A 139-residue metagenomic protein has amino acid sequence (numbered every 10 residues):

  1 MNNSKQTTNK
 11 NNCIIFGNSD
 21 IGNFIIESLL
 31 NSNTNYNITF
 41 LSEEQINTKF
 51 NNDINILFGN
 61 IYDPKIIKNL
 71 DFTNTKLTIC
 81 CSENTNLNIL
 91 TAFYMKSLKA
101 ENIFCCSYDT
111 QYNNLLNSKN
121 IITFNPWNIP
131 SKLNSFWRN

Functional and structural regions predicted by a protein language model:
M1-N139: Cytosolic regulatory regions of ion transport systems
